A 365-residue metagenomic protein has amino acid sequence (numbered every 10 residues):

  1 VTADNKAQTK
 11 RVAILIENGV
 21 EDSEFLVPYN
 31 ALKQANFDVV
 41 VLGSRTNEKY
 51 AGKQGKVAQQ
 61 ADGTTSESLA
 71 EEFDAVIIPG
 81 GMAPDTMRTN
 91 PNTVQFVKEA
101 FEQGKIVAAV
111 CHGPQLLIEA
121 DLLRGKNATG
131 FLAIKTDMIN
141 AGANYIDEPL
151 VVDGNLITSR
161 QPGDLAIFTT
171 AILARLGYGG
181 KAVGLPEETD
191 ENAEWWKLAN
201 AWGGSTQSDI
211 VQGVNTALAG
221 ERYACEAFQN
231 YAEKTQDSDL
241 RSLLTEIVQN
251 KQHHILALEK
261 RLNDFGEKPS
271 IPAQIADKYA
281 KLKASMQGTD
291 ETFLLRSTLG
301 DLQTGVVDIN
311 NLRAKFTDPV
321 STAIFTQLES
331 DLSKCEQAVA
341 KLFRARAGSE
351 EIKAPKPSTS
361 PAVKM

Functional and structural regions predicted by a protein language model:
T2-E102, Q115-L122, D137-I146, V151-A199 (+2 more regions): Extended, subdomain-level signal for the structured scaffold at the beginning of enzyme domains
K10, W196-V211, K278-E291, R344-P355: Membrane-interacting alpha-helical segments
V40-G43, V107-C111, N127-F131: Short, hydrophobic beta-strand segments that form beta-sheet elements in well-ordered domains
N192-W196, K260-G300, T304, P355: Carboxylate-rich helix-loop segments that flank metal/cofactor sites and access channels in metalloenzymes
T206-A217, E233-A257, E291-L295, P319-K334: Alpha-helical scaffold segments that form or flank carboxylate-/histidine-based iron centers
G213-E233, K278-Q327: Acidic/histidine-rich alpha-helical segments that form the ligand environment of transition-metal centers
D239-Q274, V339-R346: Conserved alpha-helical segments that form or flank metal/cofactor-binding pockets of metalloenzymes
D301-M365: Preference for long, well-ordered alpha-helical segments
